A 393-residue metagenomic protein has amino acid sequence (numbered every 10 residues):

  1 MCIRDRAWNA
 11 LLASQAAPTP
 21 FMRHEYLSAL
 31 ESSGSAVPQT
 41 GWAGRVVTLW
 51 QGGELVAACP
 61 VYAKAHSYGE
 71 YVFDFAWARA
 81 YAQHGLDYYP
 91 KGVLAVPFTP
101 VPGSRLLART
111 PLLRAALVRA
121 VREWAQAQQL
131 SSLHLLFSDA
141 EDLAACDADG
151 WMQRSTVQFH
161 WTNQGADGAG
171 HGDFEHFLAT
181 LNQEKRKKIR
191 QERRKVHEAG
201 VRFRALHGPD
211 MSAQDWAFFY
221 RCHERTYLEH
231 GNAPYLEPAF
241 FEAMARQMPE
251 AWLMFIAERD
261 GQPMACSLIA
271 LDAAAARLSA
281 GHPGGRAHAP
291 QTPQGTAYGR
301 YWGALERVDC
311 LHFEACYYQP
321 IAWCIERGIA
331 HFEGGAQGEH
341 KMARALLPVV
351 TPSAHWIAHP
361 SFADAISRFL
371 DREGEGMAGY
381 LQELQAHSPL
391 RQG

Functional and structural regions predicted by a protein language model:
R4-G393: N-acyltransferase acceptor-side catalytic subdomain
